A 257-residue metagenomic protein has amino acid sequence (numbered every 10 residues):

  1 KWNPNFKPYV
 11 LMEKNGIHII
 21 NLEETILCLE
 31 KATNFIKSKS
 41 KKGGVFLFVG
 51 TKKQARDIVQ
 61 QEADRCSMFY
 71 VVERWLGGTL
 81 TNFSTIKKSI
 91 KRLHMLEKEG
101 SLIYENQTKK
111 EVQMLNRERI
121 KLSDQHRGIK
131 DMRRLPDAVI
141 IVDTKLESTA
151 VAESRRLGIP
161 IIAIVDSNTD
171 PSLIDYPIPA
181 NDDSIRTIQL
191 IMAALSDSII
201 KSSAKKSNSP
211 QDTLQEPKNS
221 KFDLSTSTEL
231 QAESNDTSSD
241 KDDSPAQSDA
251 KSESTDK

Functional and structural regions predicted by a protein language model:
K1-V45, T51-K52, R56-E99, V112-M114 (+2 more regions): N-terminal cationic and glycine-rich segments that engage phosphates or anionic surfaces
I20, V49, I141-D143, I164 (+1 more regions): Conserved beta-strand segments of the P-loop GTPase G domain that flank and frequently precede/overlap
F48, V139, I191: Residue-level signature of catalytic and energy-coupling elements of molecular machines, predominantly ATP/GTP-dependent
K53, T144-K145, N181-D182: Short, surface-exposed acidic/glycine-rich loop or hinge patches that mediate macromolecular interfaces
C66-I174: Long, charge-patterned amphipathic alpha-helical coiled-coil/hairpin "stalk" segments used as oligomerization
T149-N208: Short glycine/threonine-rich loop/turn motifs
K201-K257: Intrinsically disordered, compositionally biased charged tails
